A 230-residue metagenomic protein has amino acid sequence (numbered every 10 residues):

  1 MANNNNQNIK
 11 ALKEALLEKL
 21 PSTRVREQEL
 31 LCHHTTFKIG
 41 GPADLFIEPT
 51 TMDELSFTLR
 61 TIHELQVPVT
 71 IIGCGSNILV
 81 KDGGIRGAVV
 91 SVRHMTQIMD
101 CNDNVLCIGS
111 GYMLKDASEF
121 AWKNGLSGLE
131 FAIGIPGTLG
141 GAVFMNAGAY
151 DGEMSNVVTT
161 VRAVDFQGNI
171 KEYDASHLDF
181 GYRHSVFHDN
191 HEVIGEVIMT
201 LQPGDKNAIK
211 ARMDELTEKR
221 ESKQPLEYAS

Functional and structural regions predicted by a protein language model:
M1-Q7, S56-V67, C107, M154-R162 (+2 more regions): Charged, low-complexity, helix/coiled-coil-prone segments
A2-L139: Anion-binding (especially nucleotide phosphate/pyrophosphate-binding) glycine-rich loop and adjoining beta-alpha core
P21, H33, A43, C74 (+6 more regions): A generic structural signal for well-ordered coil/turn residues at beta-strand boundaries that shape enzyme active-site
R26-E27, T36, I78, V164-S230: Phosphate/pyrophosphate- and phosphate-bearing ligand-binding catalytic cores of soluble enzymes
G40-G41, I47-M52, L79-Q97, F144-D174 (+1 more regions): Structural signature of FAD isoalloxazine-binding scaffolds in flavoprotein oxidoreductases
I78, S118-A121, L129-I133, N146-E153 (+3 more regions): A generic local secondary-structure boundary/capping motif
M95, V105, Y112-L114, G134-P136 (+6 more regions): Short acidic/polar capping segments at secondary-structure boundaries
L114, S118, A132, P136 (+5 more regions): Hydrophobic, well-ordered secondary-structure segments
